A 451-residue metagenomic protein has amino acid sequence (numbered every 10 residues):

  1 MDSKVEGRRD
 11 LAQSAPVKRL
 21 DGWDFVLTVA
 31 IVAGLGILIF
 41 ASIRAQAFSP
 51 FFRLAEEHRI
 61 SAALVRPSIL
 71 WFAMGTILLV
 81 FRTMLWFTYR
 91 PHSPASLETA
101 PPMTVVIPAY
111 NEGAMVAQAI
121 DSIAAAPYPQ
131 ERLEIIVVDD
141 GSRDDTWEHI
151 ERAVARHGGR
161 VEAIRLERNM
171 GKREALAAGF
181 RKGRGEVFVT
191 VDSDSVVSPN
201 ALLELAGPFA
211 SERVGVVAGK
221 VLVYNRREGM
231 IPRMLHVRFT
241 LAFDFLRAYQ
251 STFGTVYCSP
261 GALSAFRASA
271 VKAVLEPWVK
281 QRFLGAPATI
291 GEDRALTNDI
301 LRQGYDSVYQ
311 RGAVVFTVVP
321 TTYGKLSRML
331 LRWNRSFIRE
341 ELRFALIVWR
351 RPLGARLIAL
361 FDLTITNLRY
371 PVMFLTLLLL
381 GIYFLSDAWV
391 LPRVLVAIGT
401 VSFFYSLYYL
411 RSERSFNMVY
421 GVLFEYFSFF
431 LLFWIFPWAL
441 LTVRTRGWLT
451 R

Functional and structural regions predicted by a protein language model:
D2-R9, A95-P352: Non-transmembrane catalytic domains and loops of membrane-associated enzymes and transporters that build or traffic
E6-Y110, A114-D121: N-proximal low-complexity "stem/linker" segments adjacent to membrane-targeting elements
P16-A30, L353-L368: Loop-to-transmembrane boundary segments
F25-I39, L222, A288-R294, T322-S327 (+2 more regions): Alpha-helical transmembrane segments of integral membrane proteins, especially early/N-terminal helices
F40-M74, T83-F87, A95-L97, D362-R446: Membrane-embedded multi-pass helical conduit in multi-pass membrane proteins, especially envelope-biosynthetic
R328, R332-R335, R339, A359-T366 (+1 more regions): Internal, well-ordered alpha-helical scaffold/interface segments that support domain packing or protein-protein contacts
G447-R451: Short, charged juxtamembrane terminal tails flanking transmembrane helices
